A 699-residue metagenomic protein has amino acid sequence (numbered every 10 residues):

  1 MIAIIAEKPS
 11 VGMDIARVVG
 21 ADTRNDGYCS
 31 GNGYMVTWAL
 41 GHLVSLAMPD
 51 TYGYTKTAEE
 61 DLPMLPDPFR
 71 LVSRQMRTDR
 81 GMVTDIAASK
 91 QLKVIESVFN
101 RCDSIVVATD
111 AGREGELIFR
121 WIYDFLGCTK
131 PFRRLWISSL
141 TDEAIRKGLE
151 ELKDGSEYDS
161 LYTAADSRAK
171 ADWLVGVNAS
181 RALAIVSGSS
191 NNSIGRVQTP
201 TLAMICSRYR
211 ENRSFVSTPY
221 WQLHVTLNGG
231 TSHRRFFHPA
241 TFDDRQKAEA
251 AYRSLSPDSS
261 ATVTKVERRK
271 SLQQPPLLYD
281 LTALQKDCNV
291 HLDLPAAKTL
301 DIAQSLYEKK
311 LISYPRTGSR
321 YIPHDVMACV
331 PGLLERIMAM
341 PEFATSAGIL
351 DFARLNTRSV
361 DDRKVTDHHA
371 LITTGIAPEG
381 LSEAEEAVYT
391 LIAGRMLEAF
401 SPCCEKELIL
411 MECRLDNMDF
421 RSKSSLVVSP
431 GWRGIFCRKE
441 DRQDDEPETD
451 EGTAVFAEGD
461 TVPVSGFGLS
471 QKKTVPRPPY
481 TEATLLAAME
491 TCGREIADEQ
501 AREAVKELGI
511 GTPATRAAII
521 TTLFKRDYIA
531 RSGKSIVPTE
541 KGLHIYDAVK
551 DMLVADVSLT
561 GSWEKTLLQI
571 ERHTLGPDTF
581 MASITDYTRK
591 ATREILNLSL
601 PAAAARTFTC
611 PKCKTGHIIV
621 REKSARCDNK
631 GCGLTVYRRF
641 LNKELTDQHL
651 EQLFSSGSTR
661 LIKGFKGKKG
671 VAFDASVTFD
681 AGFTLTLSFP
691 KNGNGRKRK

Functional and structural regions predicted by a protein language model:
M1, V72-G81, A182-N192, K265-Q274 (+5 more regions): Short hinge/gating elements
M1-A169, W173-V175, P476: Intrinsically disordered, low-complexity regulatory segments
I2, A88, F125, S214 (+2 more regions): Basic, low-complexity terminal or inter-domain segments flanking catalytic cores
P9-A16, G33-V36, L40, E59-L62 (+20 more regions): Amphipathic alpha-helical transducer elements in NTP-driven molecular machines
A87, K93-V94, N100-R101, L140-L227 (+1 more regions): C-terminal or mid-to-C-terminal helical accessory/interaction module adjacent to the motor/catalytic core
D110, H291-P295: A conserved hydrophobic secondary-structure block that centers on an alpha-helix together with its immediately flanking
F242-Y279, Q285: Metal- or metallocofactor-binding catalytic centers and their adjacent structured scaffolds across diverse enzyme
